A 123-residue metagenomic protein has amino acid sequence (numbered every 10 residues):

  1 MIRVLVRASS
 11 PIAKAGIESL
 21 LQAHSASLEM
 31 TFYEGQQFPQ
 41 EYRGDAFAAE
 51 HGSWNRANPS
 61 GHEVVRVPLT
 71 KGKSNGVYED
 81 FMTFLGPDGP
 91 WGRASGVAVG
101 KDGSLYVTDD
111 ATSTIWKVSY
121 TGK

Functional and structural regions predicted by a protein language model:
M1-M82, D88, G92, V118-K123: Beta-propeller domain segments
A46-A48, S104-V107: Hydrophobic beta-strand segments that make up the repeating blades of beta-propeller and related beta-repeat
S95-G96: Conserved interaction-surface patches within small, structured recognition/assembly domains
V99: Metallocofactor- and cofactor-centric catalytic cores in central/energy metabolism, strongly enriched
V107-K117: Membrane-helix cytosolic exit motif
